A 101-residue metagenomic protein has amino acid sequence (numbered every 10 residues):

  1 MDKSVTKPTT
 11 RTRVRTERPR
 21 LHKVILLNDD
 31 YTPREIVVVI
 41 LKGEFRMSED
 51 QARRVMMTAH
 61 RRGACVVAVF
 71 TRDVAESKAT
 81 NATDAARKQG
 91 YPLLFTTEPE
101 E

Functional and structural regions predicted by a protein language model:
M1-E101: Terminal domain-initiation and capping elements
